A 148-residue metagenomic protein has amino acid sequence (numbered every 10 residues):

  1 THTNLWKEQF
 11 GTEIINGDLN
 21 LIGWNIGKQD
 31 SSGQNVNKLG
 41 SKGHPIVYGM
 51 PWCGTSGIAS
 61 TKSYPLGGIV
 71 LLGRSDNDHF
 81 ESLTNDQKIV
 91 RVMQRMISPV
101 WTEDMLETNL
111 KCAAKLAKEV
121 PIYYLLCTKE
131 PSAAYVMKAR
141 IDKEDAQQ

Functional and structural regions predicted by a protein language model:
H2: Hydrophobic positions on the alpha1 helix immediately C-terminal to the Walker A/P-loop
L5-Q148: Glycine-rich, often acidic-flanked micro-motifs that create phosphate/phosphodiester-binding or positioning elements
